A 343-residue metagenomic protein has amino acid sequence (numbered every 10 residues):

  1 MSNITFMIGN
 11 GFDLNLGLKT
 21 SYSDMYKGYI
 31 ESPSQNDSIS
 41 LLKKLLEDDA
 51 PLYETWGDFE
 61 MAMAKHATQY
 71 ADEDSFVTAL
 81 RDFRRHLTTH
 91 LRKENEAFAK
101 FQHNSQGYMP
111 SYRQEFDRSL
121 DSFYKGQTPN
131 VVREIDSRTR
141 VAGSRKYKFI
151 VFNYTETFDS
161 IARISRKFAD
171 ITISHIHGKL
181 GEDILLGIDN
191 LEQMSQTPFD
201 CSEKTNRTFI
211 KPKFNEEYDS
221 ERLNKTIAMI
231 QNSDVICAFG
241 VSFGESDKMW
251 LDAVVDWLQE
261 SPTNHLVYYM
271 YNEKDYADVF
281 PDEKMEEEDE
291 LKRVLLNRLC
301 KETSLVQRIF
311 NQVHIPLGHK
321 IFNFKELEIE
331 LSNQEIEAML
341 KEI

Functional and structural regions predicted by a protein language model:
M1-L16, K225-I343: SIR2/sirtuin-family catalytic core signature
M1-S38: An N-terminal structural lobe/cap that precedes and organizes the functional/catalytic core across diverse proteins
F12, Y22, W56-F59, F152-Y154 (+2 more regions): Aromatic side chains
K19-K27, I164-F168, D252-V254, E283-E287: Short secondary-structure boundary/capping segments
Y29, I135, T139, I161-S165 (+3 more regions): Hydrophobic, Leu/Ile/Phe/Ala-enriched alpha-helical segments that form helix-helix packing faces
I30-L45, T263-D275: Short, conserved aromatic-histidine micro-motifs
S34-E221, N232: Extended, H/D-rich, highly charged conserved domains that either
